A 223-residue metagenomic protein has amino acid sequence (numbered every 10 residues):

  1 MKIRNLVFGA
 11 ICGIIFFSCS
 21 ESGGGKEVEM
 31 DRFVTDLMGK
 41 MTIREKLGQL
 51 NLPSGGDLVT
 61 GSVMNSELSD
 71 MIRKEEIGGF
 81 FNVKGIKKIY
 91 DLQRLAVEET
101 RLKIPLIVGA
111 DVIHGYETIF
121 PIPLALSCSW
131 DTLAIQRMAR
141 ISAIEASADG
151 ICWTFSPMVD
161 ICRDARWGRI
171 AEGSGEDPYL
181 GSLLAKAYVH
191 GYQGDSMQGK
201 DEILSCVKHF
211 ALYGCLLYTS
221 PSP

Functional and structural regions predicted by a protein language model:
M1-E27: Bacterial Sec-dependent N-terminal signal peptides
C19-S220: Glycoside hydrolase catalytic-domain context in secreted enzymes
